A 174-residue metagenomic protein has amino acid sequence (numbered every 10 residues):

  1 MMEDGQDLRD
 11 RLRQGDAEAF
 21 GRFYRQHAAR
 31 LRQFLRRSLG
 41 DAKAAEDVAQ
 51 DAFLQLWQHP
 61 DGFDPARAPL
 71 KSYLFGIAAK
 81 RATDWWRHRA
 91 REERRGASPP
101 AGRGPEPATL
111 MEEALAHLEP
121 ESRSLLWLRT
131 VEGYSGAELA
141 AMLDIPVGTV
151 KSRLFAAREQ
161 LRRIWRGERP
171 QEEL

Functional and structural regions predicted by a protein language model:
M1-R30, R37, R163, L174: N-terminal module of bacterial RNA polymerase sigma factors
M2-Q6, D84, A90-L115, S135: Internal acidic/polar
R13-R22, R32-D51, V147, P170-Q171: Short, charged helix-capping/linker segments at alpha-helix termini
H27, R153-Q160: Residues within the DNA-recognition helix of helix-turn-helix
R32-L35, R87, R123, R158-L174: Short, Lys/Arg-enriched C-terminal cap helix and immediately downstream tail that follows
D47-L54, Q58, A68-K80: Structural recognition of an alpha-helix C-terminal capping motif at a helix-to-coil junction
Q58-P65, G76-A97, A156: Arg/Lys-rich amphipathic alpha helix in sigma70-family domain 2
L125-R129: A short pre-motif secondary-structure segment
